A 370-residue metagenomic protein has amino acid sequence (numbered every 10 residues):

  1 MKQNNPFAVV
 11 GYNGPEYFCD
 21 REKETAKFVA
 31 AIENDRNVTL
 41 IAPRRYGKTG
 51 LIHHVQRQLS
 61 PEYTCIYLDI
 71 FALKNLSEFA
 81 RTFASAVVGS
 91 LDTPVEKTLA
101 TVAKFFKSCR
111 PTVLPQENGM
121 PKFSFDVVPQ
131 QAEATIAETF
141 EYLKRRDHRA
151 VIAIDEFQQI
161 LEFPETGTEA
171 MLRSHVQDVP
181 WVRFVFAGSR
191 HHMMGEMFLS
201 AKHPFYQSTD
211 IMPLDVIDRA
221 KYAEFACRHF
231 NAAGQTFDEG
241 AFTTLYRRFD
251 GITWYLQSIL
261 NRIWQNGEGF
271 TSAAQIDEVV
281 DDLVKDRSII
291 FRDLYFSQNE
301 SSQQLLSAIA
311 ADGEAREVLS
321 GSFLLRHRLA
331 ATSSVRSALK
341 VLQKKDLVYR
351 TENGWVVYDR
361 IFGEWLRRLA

Functional and structural regions predicted by a protein language model:
M1-V38, P43, Y349: A short, basic N-terminal segment
K2-N5, K285, I289-A370: C-terminal leucine-rich, beta-strand-based interaction scaffolds used for sensing/assembly
R36-N37, I41-Y46, G50-V151, S333: P-loop NTPase nucleotide-binding core
Q56, H191-T209: Short regulatory helix/loop adjacent to the ATP-binding pocket of P-loop NTPases
Q58, M171, R262, V341: Alpha-helical DNA-recognition elements
D69-A72, D210-K221: Conserved AAA+ ATPase "SRH/arginine-finger" region at the nucleotide-binding site
K122-R190, L199: Conserved Walker B catalytic segment
E224-I290, E352: Amphipathic alpha-helical "lid/sensor" segments that cap RecA-like P-loop NTPase cores
